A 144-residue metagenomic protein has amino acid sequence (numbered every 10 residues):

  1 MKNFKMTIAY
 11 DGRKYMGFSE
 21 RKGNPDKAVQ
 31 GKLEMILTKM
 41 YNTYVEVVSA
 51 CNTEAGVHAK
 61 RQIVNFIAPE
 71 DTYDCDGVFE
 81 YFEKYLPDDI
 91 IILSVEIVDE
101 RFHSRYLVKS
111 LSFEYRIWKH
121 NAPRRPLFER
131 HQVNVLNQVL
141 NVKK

Functional and structural regions predicted by a protein language model:
M1-K144: Structured-RNA-binding interfaces characteristic of tRNA pseudouridine synthases
